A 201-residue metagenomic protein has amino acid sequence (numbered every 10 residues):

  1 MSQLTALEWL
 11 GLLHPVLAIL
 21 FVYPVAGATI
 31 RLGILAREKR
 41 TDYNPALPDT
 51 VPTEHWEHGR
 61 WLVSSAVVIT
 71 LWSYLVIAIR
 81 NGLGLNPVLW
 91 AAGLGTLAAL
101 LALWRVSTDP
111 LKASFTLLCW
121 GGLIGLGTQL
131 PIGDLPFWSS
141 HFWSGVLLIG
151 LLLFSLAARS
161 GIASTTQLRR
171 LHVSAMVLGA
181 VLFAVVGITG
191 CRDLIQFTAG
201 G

Functional and structural regions predicted by a protein language model:
M1-G201: Membrane-embedded alpha-helical bundles that constitute the cytochrome b-like, heme-associated redox core of multi-pass
